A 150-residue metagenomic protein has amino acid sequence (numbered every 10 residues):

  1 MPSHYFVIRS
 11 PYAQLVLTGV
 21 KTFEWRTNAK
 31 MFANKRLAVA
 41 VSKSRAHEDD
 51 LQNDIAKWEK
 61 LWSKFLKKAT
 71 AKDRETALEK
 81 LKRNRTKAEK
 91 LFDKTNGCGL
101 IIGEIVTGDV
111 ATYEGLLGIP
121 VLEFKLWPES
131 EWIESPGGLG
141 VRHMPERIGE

Functional and structural regions predicted by a protein language model:
M1-E150: Structured alpha/beta reader/binder surfaces that contact nucleic acids or chromatin modification marks
